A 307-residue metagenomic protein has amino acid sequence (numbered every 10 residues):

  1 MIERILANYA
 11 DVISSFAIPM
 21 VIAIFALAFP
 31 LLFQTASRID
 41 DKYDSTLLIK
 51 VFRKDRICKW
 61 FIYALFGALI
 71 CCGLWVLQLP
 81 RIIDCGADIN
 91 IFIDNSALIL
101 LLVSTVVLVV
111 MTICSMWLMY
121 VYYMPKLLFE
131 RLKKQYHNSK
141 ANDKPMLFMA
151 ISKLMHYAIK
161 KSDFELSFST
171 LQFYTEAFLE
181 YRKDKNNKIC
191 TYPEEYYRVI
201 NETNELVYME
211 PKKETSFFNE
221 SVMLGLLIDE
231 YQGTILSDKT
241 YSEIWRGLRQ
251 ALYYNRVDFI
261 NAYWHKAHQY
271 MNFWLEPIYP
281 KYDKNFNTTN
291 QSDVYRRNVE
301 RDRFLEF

Functional and structural regions predicted by a protein language model:
M1, L65, L154-M155: Generic low-polarity alpha-helical segments
I2-S15, D88-L100: Membrane-interface segments at the starts/ends of alpha-helical transmembrane spans
I5-R81, V109-Y120: Transmembrane alpha-helix detector for multi-pass membrane proteins
R81-L101, V110-F307: Binding/recognition "hotspot" determinant
